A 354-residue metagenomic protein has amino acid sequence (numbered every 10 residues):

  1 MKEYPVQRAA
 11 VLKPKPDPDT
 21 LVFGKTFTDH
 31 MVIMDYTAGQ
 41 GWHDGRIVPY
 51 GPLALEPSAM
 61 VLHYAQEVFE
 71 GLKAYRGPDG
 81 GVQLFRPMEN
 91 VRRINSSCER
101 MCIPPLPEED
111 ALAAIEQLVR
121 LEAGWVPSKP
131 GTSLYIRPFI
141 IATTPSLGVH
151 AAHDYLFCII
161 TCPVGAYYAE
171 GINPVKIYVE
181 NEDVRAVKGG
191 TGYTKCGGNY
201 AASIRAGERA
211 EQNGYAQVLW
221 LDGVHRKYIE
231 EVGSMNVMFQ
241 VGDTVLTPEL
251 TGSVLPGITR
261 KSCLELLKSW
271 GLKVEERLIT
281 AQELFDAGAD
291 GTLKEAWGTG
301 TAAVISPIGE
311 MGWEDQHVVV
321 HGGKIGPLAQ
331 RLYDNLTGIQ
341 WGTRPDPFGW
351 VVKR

Functional and structural regions predicted by a protein language model:
M1-L118, S146-R354: Helix-start/capping segments and mature chain N-termini
E108-D110, L118-G131: Charged, gly/pro-rich active-site loop segments
L121, A142-T143: Intrinsically disordered, low-complexity linker/loop segments enriched in Gly/Pro and charged/polar residues
P127-R137, I141: Extended, Lys/Arg-enriched charged tracts that mediate electrostatic binding to polyanionic substrates
